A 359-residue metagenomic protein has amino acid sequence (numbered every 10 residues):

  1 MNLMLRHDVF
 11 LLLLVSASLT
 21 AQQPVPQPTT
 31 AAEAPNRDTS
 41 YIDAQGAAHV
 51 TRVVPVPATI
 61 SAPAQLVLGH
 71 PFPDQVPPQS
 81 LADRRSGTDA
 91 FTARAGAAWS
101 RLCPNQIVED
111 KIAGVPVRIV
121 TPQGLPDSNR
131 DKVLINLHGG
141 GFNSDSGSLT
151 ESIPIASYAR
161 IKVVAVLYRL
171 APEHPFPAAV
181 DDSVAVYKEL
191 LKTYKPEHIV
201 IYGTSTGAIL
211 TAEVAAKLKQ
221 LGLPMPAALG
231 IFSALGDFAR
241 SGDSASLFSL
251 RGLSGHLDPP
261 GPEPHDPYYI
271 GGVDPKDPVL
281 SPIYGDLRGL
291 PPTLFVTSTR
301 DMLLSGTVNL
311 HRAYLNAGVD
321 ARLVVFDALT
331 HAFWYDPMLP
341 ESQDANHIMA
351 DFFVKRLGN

Functional and structural regions predicted by a protein language model:
M1-F10: Bacterial N-terminal signal peptides that target proteins for export
R6, R84-R85, R118, R169: Basic side chains
V9, P55, G87-T88: Sequence-pattern detector for short linear motifs and compositional/periodic biases rather than a specific fold
L14-S16: Short, linear, compositionally biased motifs with a strong N-terminal bias
L19, Q23-D43, T51-P78, A97-N359: Alpha/beta-hydrolase superfamily serine-hydrolase fold, recognizing
V76-A93: Phosphate-/polyanion-interacting regions in eukaryotic proteins
